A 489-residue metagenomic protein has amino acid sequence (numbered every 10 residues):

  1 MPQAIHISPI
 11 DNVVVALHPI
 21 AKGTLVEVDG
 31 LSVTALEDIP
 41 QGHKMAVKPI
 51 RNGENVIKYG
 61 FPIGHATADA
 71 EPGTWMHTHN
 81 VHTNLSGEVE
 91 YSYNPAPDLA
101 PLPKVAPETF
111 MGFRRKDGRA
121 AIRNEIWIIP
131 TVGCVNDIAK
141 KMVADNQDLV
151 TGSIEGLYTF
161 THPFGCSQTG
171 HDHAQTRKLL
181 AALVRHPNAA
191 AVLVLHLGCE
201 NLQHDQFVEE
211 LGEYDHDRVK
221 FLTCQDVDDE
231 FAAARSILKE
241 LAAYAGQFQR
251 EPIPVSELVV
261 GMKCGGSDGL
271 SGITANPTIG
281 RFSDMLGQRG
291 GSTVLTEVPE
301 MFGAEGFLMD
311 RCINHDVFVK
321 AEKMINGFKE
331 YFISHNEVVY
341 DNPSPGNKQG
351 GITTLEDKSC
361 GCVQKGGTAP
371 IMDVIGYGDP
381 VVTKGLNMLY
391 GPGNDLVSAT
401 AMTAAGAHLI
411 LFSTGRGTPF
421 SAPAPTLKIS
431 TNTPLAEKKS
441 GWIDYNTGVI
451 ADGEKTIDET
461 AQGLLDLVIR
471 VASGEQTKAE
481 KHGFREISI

Functional and structural regions predicted by a protein language model:
M1-L409, R416-I489: Metallocofactor- and cofactor-centric catalytic cores in central/energy metabolism, strongly enriched
